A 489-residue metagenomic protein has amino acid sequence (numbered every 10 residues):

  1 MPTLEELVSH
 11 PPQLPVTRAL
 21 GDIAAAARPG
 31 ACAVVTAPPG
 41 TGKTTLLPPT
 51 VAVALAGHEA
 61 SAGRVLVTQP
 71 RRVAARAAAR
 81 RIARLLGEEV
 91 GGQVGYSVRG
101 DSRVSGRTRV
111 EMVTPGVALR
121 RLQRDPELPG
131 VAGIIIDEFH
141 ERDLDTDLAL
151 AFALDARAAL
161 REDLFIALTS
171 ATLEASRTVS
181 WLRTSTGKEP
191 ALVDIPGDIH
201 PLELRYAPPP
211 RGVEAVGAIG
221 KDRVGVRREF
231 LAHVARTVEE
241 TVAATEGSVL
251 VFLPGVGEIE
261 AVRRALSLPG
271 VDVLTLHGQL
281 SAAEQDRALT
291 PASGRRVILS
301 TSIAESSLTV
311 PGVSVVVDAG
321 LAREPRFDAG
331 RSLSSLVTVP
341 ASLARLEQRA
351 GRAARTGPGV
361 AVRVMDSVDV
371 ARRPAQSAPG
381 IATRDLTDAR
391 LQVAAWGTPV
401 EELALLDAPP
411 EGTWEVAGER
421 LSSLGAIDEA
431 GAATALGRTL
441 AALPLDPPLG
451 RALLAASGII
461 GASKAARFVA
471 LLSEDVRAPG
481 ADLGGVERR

Functional and structural regions predicted by a protein language model:
M1-A452: P-loop NTPase motor module signature
D446-R489: Leucine-rich, amphipathic alpha-helical/linker segments
